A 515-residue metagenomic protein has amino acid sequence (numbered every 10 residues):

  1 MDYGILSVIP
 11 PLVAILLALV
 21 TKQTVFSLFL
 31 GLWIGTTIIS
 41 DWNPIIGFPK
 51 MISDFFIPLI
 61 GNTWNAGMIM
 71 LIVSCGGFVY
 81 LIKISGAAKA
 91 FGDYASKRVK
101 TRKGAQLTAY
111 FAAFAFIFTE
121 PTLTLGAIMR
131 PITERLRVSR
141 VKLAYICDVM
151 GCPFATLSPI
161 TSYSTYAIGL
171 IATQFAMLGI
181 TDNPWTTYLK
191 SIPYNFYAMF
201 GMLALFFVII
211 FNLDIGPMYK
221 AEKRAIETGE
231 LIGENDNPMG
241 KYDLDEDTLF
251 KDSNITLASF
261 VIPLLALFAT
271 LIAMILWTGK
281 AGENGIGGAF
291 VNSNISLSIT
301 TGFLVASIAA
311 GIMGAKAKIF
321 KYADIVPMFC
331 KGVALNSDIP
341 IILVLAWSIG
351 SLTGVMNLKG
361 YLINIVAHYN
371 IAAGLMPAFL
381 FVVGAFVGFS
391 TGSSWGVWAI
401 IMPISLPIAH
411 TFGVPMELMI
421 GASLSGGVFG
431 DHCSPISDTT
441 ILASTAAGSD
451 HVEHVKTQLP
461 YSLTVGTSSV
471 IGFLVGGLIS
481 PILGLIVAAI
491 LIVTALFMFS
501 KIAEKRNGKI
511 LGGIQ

Functional and structural regions predicted by a protein language model:
M1-M70, F196-A198, I209-I210, E227-S348 (+1 more regions): Hydrophobic transmembrane alpha-helices of multi-pass small-molecule transporters
D2-V8, G67, I299-V305, N364-M376 (+1 more regions): Structural signature of hydrophobic alpha-helical transmembrane segments
Y3, S27-G35, I72, A109-A113 (+14 more regions): Alpha-helical transmembrane segments of multi-pass membrane proteins, especially transporters and channels
I15, L59, V73-Y80, A109-F118 (+11 more regions): Hydrophobic alpha-helical transmembrane segments of multi-pass small-molecule transporters/permeases
I45-A144, I319-H410: Membrane-embedded alpha-helical segments and adjacent helix-loop junctions characteristic of multi-pass solute
K83, R135-L136, V149, Q174 (+4 more regions): C-terminal transmembrane helix pair
A95-W185, S390-F429, T439-V455, L496-K501: Hydrophobic transmembrane alpha-helices that form the pore/transport pathway of multi-pass ion and small-solute
E134-L231, L249-S259, T440-M498: Membrane-core helix-loop-helix motifs of multi-pass transport proteins
